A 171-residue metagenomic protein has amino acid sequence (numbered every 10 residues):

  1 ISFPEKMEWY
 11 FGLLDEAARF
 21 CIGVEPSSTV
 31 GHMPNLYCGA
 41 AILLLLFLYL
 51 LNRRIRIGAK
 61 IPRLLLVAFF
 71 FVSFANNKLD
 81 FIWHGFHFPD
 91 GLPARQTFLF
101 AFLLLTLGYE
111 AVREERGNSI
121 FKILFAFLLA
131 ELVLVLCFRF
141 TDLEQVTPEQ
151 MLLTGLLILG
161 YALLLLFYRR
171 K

Functional and structural regions predicted by a protein language model:
I1-P62, F69-F70, N76-H84, P93-F98 (+1 more regions): Periplasmic/ER-lumenal interhelical loops and adjacent helix-loop junctions in multi-pass membrane proteins
L64-K78, H87-K171: Contiguous transmembrane helix-bundle modules in multi-pass membrane proteins
